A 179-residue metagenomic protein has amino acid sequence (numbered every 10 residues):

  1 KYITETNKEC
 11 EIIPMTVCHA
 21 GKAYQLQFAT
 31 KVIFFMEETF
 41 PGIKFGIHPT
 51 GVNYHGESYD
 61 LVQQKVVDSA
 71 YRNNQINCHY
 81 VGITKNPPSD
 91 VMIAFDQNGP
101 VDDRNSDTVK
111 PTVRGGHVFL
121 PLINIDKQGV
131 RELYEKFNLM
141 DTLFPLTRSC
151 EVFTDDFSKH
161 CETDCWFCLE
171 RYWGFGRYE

Functional and structural regions predicted by a protein language model:
K1-E179: Nucleotide-activated chemistry modules centered on ATP-dependent adenylation/adenylyltransferase
